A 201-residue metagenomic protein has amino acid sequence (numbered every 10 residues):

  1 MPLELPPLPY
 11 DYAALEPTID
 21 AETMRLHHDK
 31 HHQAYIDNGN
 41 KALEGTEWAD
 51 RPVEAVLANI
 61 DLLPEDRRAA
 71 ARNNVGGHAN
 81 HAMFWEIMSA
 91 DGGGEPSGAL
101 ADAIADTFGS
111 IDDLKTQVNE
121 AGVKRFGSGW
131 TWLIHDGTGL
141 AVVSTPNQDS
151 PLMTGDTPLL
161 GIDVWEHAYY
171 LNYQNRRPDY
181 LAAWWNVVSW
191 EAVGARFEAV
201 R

Functional and structural regions predicted by a protein language model:
M1-R201: Feature for soluble, non-membrane regions of globular proteins
